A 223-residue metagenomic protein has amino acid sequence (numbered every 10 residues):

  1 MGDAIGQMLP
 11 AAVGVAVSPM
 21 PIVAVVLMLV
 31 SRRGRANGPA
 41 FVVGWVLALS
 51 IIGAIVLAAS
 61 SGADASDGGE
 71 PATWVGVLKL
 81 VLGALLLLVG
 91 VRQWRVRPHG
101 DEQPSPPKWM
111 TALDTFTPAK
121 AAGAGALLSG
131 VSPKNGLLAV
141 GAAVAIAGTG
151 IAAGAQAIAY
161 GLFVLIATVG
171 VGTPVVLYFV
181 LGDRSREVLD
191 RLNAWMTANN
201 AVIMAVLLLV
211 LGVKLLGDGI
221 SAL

Functional and structural regions predicted by a protein language model:
G2, M8-L9, F41, S66-K79 (+3 more regions): Interfacial loop-to-helix junctions that mark the boundaries of transmembrane helices in multi-pass membrane
D3-G38, P107-G172: Structural signal for alpha-helical transmembrane segments and their flanking helix-loop junctions in multi-pass
V13, V43, L87, A126-L127 (+3 more regions): Hydrophobic residues within the alpha-helical transmembrane core of Major Facilitator Superfamily
A16, V42-S50, A54, V164 (+2 more regions): Alpha-helical transmembrane spans of integral membrane proteins, capturing the lipid-embedded, hydrophobic core of TM
I22, A48-L57, G170-Y178: Alpha-helical transmembrane segments and their lipid-water interface positions in multi-pass membrane proteins
R35-K108: Membrane helix-loop-helix hairpins that form the core translocation module of multi-pass transporters
G68-P98, V175-L223: Selective transmembrane alpha-helices of multi-pass membrane proteins
L88-P133, D190-A194, V206, L223: Alpha-helical multi-pass membrane helix bundles of inner-membrane/thylakoid proteins, especially permease cores
